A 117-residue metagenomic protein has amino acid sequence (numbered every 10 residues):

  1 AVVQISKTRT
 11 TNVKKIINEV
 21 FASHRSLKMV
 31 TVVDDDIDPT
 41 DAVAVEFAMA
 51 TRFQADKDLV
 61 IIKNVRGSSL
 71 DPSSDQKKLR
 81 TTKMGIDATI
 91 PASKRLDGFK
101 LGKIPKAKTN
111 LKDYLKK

Functional and structural regions predicted by a protein language model:
A1-K117: Charged, compositionally biased interaction regions
